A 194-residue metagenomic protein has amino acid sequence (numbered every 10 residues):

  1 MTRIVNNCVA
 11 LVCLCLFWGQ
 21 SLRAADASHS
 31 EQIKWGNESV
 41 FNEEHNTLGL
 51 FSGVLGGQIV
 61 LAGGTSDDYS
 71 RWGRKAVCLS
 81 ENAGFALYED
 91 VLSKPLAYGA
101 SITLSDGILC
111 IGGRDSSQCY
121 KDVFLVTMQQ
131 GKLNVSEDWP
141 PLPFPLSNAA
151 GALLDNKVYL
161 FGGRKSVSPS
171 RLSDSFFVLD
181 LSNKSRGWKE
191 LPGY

Functional and structural regions predicted by a protein language model:
M1-A10: Bacterial N-terminal signal peptides that target proteins for export
V9-G19: Bacterial N-terminal signal peptides
A24-Y194: Kelch-like beta-propeller repeat domains
